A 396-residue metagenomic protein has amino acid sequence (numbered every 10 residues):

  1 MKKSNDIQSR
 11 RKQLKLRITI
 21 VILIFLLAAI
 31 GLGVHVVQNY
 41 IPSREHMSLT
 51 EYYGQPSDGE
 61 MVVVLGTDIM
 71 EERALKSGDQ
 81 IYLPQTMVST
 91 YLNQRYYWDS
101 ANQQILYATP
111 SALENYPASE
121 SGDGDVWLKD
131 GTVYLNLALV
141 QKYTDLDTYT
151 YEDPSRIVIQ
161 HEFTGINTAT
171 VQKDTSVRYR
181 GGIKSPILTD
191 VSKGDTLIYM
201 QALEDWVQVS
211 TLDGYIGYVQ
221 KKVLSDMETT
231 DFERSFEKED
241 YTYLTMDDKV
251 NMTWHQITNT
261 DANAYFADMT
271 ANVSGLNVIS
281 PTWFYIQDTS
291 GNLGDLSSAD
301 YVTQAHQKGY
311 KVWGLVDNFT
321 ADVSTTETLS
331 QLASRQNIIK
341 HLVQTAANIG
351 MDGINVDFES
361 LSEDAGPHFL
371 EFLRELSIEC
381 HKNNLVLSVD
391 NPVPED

Functional and structural regions predicted by a protein language model:
K2-L203, E233-Y241, T245: Primary recognition of N-terminal secretory signal peptides and signal-anchoring hydrophobic helices
T86, T90, A138, K142 (+10 more regions): Solvent-exposed, polar/charged alpha-helical surfaces in well-ordered, non-transmembrane soluble domains, broadly
V88, P110-A112, E162, D174 (+10 more regions): Solvent-exposed coil/turn segments that connect beta secondary-structure elements in extracytoplasmic/periplasmic
D174-S176, Y215, Q220-A267: Boundary/entry segment of secreted carbohydrate-active catalytic domains
L188-Q201, T211, N251-K308: Conserved, compact domain cores that house catalytic/ligand-binding motifs in diverse enzymes and effector modules
T189, Q201, I216-V219, G353-V356 (+1 more regions): Conserved glycine-centered beta-strand/turn positions repeated across beta-sheet architectures
G194, W206-T211, V219-Q220: SH3/SH3-like beta-barrel fold
D248-H255, Y285-D396: Chitinase-like catalytic core of GlcNAc-active glycosidases
